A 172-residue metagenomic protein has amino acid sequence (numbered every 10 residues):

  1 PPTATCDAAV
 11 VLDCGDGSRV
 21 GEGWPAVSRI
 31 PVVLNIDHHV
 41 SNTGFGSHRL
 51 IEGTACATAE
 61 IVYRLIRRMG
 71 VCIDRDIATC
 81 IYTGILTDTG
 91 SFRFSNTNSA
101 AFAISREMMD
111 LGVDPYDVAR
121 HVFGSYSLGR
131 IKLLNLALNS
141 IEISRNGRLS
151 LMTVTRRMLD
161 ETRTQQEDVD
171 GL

Functional and structural regions predicted by a protein language model:
P1, G21-P25, R49-E52, G70-C72 (+1 more regions): A generic local secondary-structure boundary/capping motif
P1-C6, T87-L172: Hydrophobic helix-and-loop "lid/oligomerization" segment in the mid-to-C-terminal part of catalytic domains
P1-R29: N-terminal small/polar loop signature for handling phosphorylated ligands or for N-terminal nucleophile
P2-A4, P25-S28, N42-T43, I73-R75 (+2 more regions): Solvent-exposed alpha-helices and their adjacent loops that cap or buttress functional pockets in soluble metabolic
A8-V10, V32-I36, H48-I51, S150: Hydrophobic/aromatic beta-strand patches that form the interior of the parallel beta-sheet core in alpha/beta enzyme
C14-G17, H39-S41, R156-M158: Short glycine-rich anion-binding loops that position phosphate/pyrophosphate groups of nucleotides and phosphorylated
P25-L34, S99-A100: A glycine- and small-aliphatic-rich helix-loop capping segment at beta-alpha/alpha-beta transitions that lines
I36-I104: Short alpha-helices
